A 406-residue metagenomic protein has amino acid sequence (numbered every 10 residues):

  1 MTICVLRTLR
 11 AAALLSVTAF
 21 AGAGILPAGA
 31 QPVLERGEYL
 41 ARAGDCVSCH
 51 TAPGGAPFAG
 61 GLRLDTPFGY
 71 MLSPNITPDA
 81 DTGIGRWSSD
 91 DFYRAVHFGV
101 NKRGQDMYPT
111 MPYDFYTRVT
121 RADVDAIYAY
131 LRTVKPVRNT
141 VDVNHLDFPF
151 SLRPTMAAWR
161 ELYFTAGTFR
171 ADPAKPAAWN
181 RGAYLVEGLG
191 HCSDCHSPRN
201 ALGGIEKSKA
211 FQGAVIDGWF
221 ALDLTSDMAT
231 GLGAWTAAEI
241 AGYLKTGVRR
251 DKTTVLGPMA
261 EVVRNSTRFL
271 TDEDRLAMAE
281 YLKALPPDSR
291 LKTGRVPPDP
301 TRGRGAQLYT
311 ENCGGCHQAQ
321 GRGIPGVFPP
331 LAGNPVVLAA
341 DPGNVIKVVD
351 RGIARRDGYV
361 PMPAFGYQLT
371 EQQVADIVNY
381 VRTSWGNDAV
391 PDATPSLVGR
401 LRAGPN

Functional and structural regions predicted by a protein language model:
T2-S16: Bacterial N-terminal signal peptides that target proteins for export
V17-A28: C-terminal segment of classical bacterial N-terminal signal peptides
G29-Q31, E38: Boundary of Sec targeting at the N-terminus
Q31-P32, A43, T51-Y70, K102-A183 (+6 more regions): Flexible coil segments in periplasmic/lumen-exposed cytochrome c-class electron-transfer proteins
Y70-P78, W219-T225: Acidic/histidine-rich, surface-exposed loop or edge segments in extracytoplasmic proteins
I84-V100, G104, A126, G233-T236: Aromatic- and charge-enriched surface segment that lines or borders ligand/interaction sites
R304-G343, K347, R355-G358: C-terminal structural cap/anchor segments
V345-Q372: Active-site/pore-lining binding-face segments in mid-to-C-terminal subdomains
